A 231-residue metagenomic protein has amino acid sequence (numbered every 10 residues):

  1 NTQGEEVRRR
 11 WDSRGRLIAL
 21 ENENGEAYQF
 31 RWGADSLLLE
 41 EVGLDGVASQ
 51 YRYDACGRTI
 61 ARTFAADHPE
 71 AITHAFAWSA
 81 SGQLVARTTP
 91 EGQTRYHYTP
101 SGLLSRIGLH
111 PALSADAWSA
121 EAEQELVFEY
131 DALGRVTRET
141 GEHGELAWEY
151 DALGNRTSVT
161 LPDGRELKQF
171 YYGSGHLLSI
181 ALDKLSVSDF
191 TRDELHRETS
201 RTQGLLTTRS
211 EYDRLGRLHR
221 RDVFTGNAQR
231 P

Functional and structural regions predicted by a protein language model:
N1-N22, E26-L161, R165-P231: Beta-strand elements of repeat-based all-beta scaffolds
